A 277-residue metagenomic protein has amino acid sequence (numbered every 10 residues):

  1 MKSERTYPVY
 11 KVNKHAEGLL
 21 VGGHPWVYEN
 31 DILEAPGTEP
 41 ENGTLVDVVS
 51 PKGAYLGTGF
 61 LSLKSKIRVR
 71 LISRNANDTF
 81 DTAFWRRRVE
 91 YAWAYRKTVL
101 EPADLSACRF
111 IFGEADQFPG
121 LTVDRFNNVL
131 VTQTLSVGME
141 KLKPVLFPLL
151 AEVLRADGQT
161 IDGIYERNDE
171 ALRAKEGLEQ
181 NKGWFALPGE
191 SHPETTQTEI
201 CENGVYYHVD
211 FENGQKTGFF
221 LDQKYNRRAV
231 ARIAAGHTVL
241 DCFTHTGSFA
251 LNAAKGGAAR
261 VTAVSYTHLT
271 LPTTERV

Functional and structural regions predicted by a protein language model:
M1-N127: Non-catalytic accessory regions of SAM-dependent methyltransferases
G113-F118, T122-D124, L146-F219: Non-catalytic substrate-recognition/targeting regions of SAM-dependent transferases
D222-A235: Conserved alpha-helix/loop element of class I SAM-dependent methyltransferases that forms part of the SAM/SAH-binding
H237-C242: Conserved class I S-adenosyl-L-methionine
H245: Conserved glycine-rich SAM-binding loop
S248-G257: Conserved SAM-binding loop of SAM-dependent methyltransferases across substrates and taxa, primarily the Class I
R260-S265: Conserved SAM-binding motif I beta-strand of class I
T267-T273: Conserved small/polar residues in nucleotide/adenosyl-binding loops
